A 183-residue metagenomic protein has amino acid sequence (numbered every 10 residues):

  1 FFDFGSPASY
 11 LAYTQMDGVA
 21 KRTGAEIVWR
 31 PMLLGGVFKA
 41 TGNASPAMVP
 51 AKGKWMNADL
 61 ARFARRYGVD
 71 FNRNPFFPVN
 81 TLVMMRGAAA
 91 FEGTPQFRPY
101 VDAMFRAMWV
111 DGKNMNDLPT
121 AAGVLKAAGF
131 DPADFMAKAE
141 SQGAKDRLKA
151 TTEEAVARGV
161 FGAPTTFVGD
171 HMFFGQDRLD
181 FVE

Functional and structural regions predicted by a protein language model:
F4, A8-D111: Structural alpha/beta surface segment adjacent to cysteine/selenocysteine redox centers across thiol/disulfide enzymes
G5-A25, P99, A103-E183: C-terminal cap of thioredoxin/glutaredoxin-like
